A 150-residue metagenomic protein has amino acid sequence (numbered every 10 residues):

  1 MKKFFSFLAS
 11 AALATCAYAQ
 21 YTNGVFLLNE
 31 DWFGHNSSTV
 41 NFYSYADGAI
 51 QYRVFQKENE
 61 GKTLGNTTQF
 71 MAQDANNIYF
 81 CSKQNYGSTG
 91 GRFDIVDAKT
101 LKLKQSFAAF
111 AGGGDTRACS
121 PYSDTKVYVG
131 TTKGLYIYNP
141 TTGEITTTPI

Functional and structural regions predicted by a protein language model:
M1-G24: Bacterial Sec-dependent N-terminal signal peptides
Q20-G48: An edge-strand/N-cap motif at the start of beta-rich repeat modules
Y21-G24, A75-N77, D124-T125: Short coil/turn segments that connect the beta-strands within blades of beta-propeller domains
L27, F80-C81, V129: Residue position within the beta-strands of beta-propeller blades
D31-H35, Q84-T89, G134-Y136: Short glycine/acidic-enriched loop and turn motifs that connect beta-strands
Y45-D47, D97-L101, N139-G143: Short loop/turn segments that connect beta-strands within beta-propeller blades
A49-T63, K102-F110, E144-I150: A short beta-strand motif characteristic of beta-propeller blades
G61-Q73, A111-D124: Repeated scaffold domains used in trafficking and secretory/extracellular systems, primarily beta-propellers
